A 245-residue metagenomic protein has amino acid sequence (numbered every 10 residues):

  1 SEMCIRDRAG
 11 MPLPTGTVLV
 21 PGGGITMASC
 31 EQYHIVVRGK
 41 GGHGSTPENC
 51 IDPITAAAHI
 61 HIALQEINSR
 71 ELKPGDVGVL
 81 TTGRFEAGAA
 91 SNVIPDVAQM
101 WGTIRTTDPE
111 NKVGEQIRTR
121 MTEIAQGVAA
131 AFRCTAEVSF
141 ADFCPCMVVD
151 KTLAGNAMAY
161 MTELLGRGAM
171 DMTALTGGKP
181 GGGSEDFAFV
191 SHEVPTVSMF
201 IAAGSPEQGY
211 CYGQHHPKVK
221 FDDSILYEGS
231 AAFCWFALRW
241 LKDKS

Functional and structural regions predicted by a protein language model:
S1-P95, S184: Histidine/acidic-residue-rich, glycine-tolerant segments that coordinate divalent metal ions
T55-S245: Metal-dependent amide/peptide-bond hydrolase catalytic core, centered on the "pita-bread" metallohydrolase fold
